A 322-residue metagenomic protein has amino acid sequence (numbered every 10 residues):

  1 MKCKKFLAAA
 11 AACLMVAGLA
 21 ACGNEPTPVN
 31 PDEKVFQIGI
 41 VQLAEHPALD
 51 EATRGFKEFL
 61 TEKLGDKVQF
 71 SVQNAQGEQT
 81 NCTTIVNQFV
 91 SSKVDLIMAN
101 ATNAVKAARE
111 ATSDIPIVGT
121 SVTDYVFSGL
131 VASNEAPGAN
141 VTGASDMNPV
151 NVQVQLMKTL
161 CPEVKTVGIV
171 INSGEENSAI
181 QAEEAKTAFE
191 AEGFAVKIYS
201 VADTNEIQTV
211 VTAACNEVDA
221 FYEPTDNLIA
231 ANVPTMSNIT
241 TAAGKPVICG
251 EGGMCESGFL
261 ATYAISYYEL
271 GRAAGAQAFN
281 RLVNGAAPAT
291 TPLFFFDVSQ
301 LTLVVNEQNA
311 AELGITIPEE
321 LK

Functional and structural regions predicted by a protein language model:
A17-A21: C-terminal motif of bacterial Sec signal peptides marking the signal peptidase cleavage site
G23-E25: Bacterial signal peptide processing site
P31, Y125-T166, I265-A286: Hydrophobic alpha-helical segments within soluble ligand-binding/sensing domains
D32-K57, K63-G65, S71-N81, G174-S178 (+1 more regions): Extracytoplasmic "Venus flytrap"
I38, F56, T142-E190, L293-N309: An alpha-beta-alpha
S71-A132, E223-G250: Beta-alpha junction/loop-to-helix N-cap segments that form part of ligand/metal-binding clefts
E176-E251: Pocket-lining segment of extracytoplasmic ligand-binding domains
N280-K322: Hinge/cleft segment of the Venus flytrap/periplasmic-binding protein
